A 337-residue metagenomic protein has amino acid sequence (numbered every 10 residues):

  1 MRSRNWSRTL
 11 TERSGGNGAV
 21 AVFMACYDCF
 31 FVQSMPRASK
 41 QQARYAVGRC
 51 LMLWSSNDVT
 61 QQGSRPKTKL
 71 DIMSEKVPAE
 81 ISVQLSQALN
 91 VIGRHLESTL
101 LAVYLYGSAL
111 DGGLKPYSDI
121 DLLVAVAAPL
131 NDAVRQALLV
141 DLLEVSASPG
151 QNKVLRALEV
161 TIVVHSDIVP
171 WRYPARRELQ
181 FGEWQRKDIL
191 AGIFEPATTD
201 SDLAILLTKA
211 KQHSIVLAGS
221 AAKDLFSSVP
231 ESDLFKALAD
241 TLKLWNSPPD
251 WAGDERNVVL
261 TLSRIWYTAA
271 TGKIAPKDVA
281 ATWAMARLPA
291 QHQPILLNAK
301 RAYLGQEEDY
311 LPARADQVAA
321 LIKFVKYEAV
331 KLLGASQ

Functional and structural regions predicted by a protein language model:
R2-T9, R13-S14, C26, S34 (+4 more regions): Low-acidity, Ser/Thr- and Arg-rich intrinsically disordered low-complexity segments
S14, G18-A21, Y27-D28, G48-R49 (+1 more regions): N-terminal leader/targeting segments
G18, A38, S56-N57, G63-T68: Intrinsic disorder/low-complexity segments enriched in small, polar and charged residues
R49-L51, Q62-I72: Short, Lys/Arg-enriched N-terminal segments with co-localized hydrophobic residues within the first ~10-30 amino acids
K67-Y104, A133-L139, L143, S336-Q337: Helical scaffold of the NTase/Pol beta-like nucleotidyltransferase catalytic core
V103-E144, A157-H165: Catalytic metal-binding acidic patch
V140-A252, V259, G334: Conserved NTP/Mg2+-binding pocket subregion across the NTase superfamily
S220-Q337: Nucleotidyltransferase catalytic cores
